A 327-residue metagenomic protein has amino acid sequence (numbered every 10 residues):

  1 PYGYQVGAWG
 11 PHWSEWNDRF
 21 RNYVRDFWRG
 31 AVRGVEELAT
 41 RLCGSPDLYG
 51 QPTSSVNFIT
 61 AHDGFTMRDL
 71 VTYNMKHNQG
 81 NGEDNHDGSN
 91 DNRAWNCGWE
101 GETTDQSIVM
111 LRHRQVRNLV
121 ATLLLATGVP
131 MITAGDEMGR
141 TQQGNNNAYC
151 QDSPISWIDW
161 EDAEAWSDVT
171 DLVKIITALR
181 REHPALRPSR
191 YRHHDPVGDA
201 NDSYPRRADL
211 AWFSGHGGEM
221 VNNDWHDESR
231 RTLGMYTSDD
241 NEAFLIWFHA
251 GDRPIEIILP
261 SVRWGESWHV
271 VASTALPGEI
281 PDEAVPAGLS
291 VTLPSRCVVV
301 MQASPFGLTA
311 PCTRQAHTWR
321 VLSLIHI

Functional and structural regions predicted by a protein language model:
P1-A134, N147-Q151, P184-Y191, G198-A200 (+3 more regions): Conserved alpha/beta catalytic core and glycan-binding cleft of carbohydrate-active enzymes
V116-G144, D168-F244, T313-V321: Glycan-recognition and catalytic regions of carbohydrate-active enzymes
Q142-D171, V270, T274: Extended hydrophobic/aromatic segments used for targeting, binding, or gating
A250-R263: Surface-exposed beta-strand/loop patches in extracellular or lumenal glycoproteins
S261-A275: Solvent-exposed beta-hairpin/edge-strand motifs
V271-P286: Solvent-exposed beta-strand/loop surfaces of large extracellular or lumenal domains
A284-C312: C-terminal beta-strand-rich structural cap/linker in extracellular carbohydrate-active enzymes
I325-I327: Conserved small/polar residues in nucleotide/adenosyl-binding loops
